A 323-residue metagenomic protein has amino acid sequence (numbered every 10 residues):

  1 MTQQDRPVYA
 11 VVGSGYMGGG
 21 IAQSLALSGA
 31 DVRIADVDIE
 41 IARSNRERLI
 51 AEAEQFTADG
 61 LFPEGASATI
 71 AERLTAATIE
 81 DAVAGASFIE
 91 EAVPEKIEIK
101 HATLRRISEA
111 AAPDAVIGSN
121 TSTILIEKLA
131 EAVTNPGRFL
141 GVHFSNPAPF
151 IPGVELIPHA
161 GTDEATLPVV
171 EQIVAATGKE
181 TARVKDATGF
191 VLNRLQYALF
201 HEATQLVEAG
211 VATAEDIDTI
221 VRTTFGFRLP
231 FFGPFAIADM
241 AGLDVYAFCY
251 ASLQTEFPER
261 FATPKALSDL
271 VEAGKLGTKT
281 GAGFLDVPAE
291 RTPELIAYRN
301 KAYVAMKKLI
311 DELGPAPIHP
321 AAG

Functional and structural regions predicted by a protein language model:
M1-Q55, D59: NAD(P)+-binding Rossmann beta1-loop-alpha1 motif at the extreme N-terminus of oxidoreductases
T2-Q3, A175, K179, K185-D186 (+2 more regions): NAD(P)-dependent Rossmann-like dehydrogenase/reductase catalytic/cofactor-binding core
Y16, E40-S44, Q55-I117, I124: Rossmann-like NAD(P)-binding element
R33, T75, E90, L140-V142 (+1 more regions): Hydrophobic/aromatic beta-strand patches that form the interior of the parallel beta-sheet core in alpha/beta enzyme
S119-D186, F190-R194: Rossmann-fold dinucleotide-binding core
Q196-F200: Structural/interface elements that position substrates and couple domains in central-metabolism enzymes
